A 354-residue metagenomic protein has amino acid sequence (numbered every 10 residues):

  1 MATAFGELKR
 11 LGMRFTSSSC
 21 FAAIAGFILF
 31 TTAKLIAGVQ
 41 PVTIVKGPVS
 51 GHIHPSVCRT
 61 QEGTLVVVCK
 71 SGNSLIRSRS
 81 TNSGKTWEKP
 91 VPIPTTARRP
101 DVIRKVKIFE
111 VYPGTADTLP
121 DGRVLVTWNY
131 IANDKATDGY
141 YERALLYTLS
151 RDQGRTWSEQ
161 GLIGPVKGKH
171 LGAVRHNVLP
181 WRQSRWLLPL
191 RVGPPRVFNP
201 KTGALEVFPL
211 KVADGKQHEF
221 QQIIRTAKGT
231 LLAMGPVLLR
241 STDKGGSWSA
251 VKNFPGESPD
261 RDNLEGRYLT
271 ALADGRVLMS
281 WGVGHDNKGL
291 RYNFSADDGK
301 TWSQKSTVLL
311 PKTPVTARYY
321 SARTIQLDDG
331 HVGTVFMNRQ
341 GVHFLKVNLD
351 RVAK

Functional and structural regions predicted by a protein language model:
M1-S19: N-terminal secretory signal peptides that target proteins for export/translocation
F5-E7, L11, T32, V57 (+1 more regions): Generic N-terminal leader/processing signal
S19-K34: Bacterial N-terminal signal peptides
L35-K354: Asp-box/BNR beta-propeller blade signature and adjacent active/binding-site loops in extracellular glycan-interacting
